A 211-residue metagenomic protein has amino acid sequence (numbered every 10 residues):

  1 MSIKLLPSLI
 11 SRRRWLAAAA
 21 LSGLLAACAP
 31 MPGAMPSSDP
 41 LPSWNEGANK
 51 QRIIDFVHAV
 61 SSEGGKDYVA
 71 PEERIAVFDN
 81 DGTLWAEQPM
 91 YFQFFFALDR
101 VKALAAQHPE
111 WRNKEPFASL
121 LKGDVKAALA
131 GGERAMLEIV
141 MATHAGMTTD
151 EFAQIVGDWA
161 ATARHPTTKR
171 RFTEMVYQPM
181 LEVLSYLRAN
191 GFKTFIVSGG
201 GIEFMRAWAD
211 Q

Functional and structural regions predicted by a protein language model:
S2-G23: N-terminal secretory signal peptides and thylakoid transit peptides that target proteins across membranes
A26-A27: C-terminal motif of bacterial Sec signal peptides marking the signal peptidase cleavage site
M35-Q211: Alpha-helical substrate-recognition element adjacent to the catalytic core
